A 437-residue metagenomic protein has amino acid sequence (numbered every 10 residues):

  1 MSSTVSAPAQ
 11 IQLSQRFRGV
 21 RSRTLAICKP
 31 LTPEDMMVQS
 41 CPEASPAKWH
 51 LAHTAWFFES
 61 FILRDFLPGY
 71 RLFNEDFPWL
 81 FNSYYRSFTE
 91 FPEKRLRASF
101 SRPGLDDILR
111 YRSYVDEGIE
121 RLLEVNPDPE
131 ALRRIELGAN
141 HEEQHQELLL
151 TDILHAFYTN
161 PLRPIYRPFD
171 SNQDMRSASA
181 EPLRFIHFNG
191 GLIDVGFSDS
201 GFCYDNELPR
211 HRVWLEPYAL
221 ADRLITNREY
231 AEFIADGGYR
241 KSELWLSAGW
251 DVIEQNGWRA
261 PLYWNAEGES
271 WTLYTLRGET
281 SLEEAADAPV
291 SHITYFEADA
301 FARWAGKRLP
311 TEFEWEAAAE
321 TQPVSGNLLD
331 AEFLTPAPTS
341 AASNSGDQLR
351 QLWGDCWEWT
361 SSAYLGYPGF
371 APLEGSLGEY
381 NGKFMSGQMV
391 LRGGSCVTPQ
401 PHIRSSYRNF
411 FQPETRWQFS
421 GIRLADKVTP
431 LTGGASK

Functional and structural regions predicted by a protein language model:
S2-R23, I27-S45, W49-G118, L132-E147 (+9 more regions): Disulfide-stabilized, aromatic/cysteine-rich ligand-recognition loop
L67-Y70, N74-E75, N126-L132, L246 (+2 more regions): Short, structured coil/loop segments at alpha-helix boundaries
F91-R95, E124, R184-I186: A short, terminal or domain-edge coil/loop segment
L122-R133, H155-P164: Inter-helical turn/loop segments and adjacent helix faces that build the functional surface of alpha-helical bundle
G138, E142-Q144, L148, D152 (+4 more regions): Functional-site microenvironments in short loops/helix caps that host divalent-cation chemistry
